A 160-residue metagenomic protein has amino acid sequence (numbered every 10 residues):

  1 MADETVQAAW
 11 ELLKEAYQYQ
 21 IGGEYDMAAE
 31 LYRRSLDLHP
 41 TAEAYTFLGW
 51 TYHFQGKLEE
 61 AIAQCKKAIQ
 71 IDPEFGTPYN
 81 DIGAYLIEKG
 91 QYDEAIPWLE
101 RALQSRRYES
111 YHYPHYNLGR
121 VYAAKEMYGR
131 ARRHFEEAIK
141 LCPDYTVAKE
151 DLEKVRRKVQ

Functional and structural regions predicted by a protein language model:
M1-A9, A124, Y128-Q160: Terminal, low-structured helical/coil segments at or just beyond the last alpha-helical repeat
M1-D3, L103-Y111: Flexible helix-coil transition and linker loops at the boundaries of alpha-helical arrays
T5-E43, F47, F54: Alpha-helical segment of the N-proximal tetratricopeptide repeat
L13-I21, T46-F54, T77-I87, Y113-R120 (+1 more regions): Conserved alpha-helical positions within TPR/SEL1-like repeat arrays
I21-L31, F54-K67, K89-Q104, K125-E137 (+1 more regions): Structural signature of tandem alpha-helical TPR/SEL1-like repeats, specifically the intra-repeat loop/turn
L36, I69, L103-S105, I139 (+1 more regions): A conserved position within tetratricopeptide repeats
H39-P40, P73, R107-E109, P143: Short coil turns that delineate tetratricopeptide repeat
I62-G90: Helix-adjacent hinge/juxtasegments
